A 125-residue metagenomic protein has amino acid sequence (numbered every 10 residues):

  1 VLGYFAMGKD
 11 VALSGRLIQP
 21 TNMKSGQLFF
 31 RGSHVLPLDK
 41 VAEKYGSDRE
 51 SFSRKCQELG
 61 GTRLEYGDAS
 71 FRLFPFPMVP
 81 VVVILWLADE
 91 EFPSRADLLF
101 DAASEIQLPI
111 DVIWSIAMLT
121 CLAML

Functional and structural regions predicted by a protein language model:
V1-V35: Aromatic- and glycine-enriched beta-alpha-beta binding-site module
G3-M7, Q57-G61, L122: Short, intrinsically disordered, mixed-charge
M7-A12, V79-V81, E105-I110: Short, surface-exposed beta-strand/loop "edge" segments at domain boundaries and coil↔beta transitions
K9, R16, G60-R63, L87 (+1 more regions): Long, hydrophobic, amphipathic alpha-helical segments used as structural scaffolds
K24-D68: Negatively charged, low-complexity tracts enriched in Asp/Glu with abundant Ser/Thr
T62-L87: Amphipathic, interaction-prone secondary-structure segments
W86-D111: Intrinsically disordered, low-complexity regulatory segments enriched in Ser/Thr/Pro and charged residues
S104-L125: Long, compositionally biased interface segments
